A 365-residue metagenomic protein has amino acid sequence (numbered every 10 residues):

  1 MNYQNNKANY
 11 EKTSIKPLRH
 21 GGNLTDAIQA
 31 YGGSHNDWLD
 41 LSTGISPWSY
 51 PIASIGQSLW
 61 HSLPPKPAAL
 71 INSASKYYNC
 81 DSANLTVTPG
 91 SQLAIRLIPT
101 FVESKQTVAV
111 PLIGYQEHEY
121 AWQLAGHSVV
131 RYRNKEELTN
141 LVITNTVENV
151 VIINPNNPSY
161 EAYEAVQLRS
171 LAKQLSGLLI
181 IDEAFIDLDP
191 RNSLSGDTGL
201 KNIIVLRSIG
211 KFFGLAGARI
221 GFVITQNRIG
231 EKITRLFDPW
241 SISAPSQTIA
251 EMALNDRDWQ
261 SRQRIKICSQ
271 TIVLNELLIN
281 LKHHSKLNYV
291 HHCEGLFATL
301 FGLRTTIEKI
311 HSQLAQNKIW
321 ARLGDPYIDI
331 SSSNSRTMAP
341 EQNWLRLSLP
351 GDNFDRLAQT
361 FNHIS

Functional and structural regions predicted by a protein language model:
N2-A68, S73-K76, T146: N-terminal "arm"/small-domain region of PLP-dependent enzymes with the aminotransferase-like
P67-T107, A125: Phosphate-binding glycine-rich loop
L85, G177, N202-I203, L287-N288 (+1 more regions): Short, conserved active-site loop motifs that form the nucleotide-linked donor/cofactor pocket
T100-N154, P158: PLP-dependent aminotransferase-like
G114, I267-N275, L287-F301, D325 (+1 more regions): Conserved glycine-rich beta-strand-loop-beta hairpin in the small C-terminal domain of fold type I
N134-D187, T198: Active-site phosphate-binding strand-loop segment of PLP-dependent enzymes
N202, L206-K282, N288-V290: PLP-dependent aminotransferase class I/II
T225, T299-T305, K318-S365: Conserved PLP-binding active-site segment of the aspartate aminotransferase-like
